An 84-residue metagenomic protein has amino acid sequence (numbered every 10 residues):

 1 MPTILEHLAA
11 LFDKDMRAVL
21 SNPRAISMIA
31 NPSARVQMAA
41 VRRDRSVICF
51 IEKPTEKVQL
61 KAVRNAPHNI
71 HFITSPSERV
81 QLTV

Functional and structural regions predicted by a protein language model:
P2-V84: Non-catalytic tandem-repeat scaffold regions and their flanking low-complexity/translocation tails
